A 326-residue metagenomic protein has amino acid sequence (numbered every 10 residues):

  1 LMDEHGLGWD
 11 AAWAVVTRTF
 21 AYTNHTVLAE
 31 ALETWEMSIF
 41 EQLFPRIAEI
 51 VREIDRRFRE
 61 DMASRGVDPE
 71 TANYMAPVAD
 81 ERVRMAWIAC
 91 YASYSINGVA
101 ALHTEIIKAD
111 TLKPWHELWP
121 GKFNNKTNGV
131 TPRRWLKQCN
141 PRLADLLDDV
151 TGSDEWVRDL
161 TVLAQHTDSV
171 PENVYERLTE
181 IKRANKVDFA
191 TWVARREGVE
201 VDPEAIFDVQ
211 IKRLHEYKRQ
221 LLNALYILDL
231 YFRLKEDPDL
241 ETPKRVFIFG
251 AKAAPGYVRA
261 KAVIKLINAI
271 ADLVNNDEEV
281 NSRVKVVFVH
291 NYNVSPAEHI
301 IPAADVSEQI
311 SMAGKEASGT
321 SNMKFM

Functional and structural regions predicted by a protein language model:
L1-M323: A conserved ligand/cofactor-binding region detector
M326: Glycine-rich, phosphate-binding/catalytic loops in enzymes
